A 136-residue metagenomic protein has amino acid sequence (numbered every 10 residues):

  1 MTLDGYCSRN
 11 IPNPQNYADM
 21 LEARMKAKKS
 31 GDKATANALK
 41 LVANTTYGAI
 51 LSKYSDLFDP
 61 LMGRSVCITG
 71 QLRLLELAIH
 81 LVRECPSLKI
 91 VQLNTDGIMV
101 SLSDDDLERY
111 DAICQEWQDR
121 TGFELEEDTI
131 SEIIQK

Functional and structural regions predicted by a protein language model:
M1-K136: Conserved acidic
